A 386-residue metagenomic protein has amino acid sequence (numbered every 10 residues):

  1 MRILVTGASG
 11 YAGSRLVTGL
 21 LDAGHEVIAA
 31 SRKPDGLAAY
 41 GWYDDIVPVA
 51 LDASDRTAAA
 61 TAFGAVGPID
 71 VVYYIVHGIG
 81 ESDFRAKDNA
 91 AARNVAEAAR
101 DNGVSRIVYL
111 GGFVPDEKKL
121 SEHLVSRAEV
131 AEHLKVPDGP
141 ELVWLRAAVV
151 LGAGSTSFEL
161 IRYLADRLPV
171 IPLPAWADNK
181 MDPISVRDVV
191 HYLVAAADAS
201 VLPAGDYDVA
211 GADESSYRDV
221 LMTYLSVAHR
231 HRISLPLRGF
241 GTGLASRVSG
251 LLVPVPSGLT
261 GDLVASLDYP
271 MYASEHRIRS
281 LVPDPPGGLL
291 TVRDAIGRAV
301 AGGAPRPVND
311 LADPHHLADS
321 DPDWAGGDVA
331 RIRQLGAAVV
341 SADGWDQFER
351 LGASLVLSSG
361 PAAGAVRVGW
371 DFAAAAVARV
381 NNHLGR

Functional and structural regions predicted by a protein language model:
I3-H25: N-terminal Rossmann NAD(P)H-binding glycine-rich loop of SDR-like oxidoreductase domains
T6, A30, I75, I107-G112 (+1 more regions): SDR active-site strand-loop-helix element
A12-L16, V95, V130: Hydrophobic residues within alpha-helices that form the first helical element adjacent to the glycine-rich loop
A23, Y40, K118-A228, L251-P254: Oxidoreductase cofactor-interface core, primarily capturing Rossmann-like NAD(P)-dependent enzymes
H25-R32: Conserved glycine-rich Rossmann-like NAD(P)H-binding loop of the short-chain dehydrogenase/reductase
D35-N102, G112-K119: NAD(P)H-binding glycine-rich loop region in Rossmannoid oxidoreductase-like domains and their noncatalytic homologs
D101-R106, D138-P140: A short helix->loop->beta-strand "cap" motif at the edges of active sites that frequently abuts
G241-R386: A hydrophobic C-terminal alpha-helical subdomain
